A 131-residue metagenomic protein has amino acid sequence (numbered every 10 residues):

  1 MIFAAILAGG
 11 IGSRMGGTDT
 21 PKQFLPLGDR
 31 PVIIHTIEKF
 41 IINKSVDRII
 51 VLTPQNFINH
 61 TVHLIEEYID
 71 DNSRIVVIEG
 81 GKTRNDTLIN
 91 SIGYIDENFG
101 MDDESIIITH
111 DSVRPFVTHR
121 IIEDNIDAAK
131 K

Functional and structural regions predicted by a protein language model:
M1-I58: N-terminal glycine-rich phosphate-binding loop and ensuing alpha1 helix
A4, T20, D71, S105-I106: General secondary-structure edge motif
G16-G17, H60-H63, T118-H119: Short glycine-/acidic-enriched loop or helix-start segments at secondary-structure transitions that form or flank
P21-L25, E67-Y68, D124-I126: Glycine-rich, phosphate-binding/catalytic loops in enzymes
L27, L52-Q55, K82, S112 (+1 more regions): Conserved residues at beta->alpha junctions
I34-E104: Conserved N-terminal catalytic core of the sugar/cofactor nucleotidyltransferase
T83-K131: Conserved beta-loop-beta/alpha segment of the NTase-like Rossmann-fold superfamily that binds/positions NTPs
